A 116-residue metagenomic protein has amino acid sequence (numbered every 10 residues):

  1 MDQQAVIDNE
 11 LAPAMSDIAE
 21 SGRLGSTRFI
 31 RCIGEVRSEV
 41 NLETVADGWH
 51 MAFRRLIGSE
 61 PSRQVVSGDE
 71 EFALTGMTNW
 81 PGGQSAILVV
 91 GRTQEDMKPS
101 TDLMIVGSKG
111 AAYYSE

Functional and structural regions predicted by a protein language model:
M1-E39: A contiguous active-site-proximal alpha/beta segment in oxidoreductase catalytic domains
T44-E116: Contiguous beta-strand/loop segments that form the cofactor/metal-binding neighborhood of enzyme cores
